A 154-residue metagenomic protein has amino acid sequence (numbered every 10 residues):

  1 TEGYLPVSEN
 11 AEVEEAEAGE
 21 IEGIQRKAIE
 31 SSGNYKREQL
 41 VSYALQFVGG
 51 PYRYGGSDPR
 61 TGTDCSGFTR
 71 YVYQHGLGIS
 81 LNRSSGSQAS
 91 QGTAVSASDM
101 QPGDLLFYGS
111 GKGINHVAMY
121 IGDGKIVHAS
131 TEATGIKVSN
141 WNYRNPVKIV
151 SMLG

Functional and structural regions predicted by a protein language model:
T1, F68-T69, A118: Short alpha-helical segments in extracytoplasmic peptidoglycan/chitin-binding modules and envelope-associated proteins
L5, E9-S31, I79, G86 (+4 more regions): Aromatic- and glycine-rich peptidoglycan recognition patches
A16-G50, Y54-G67, Y71-V72, V150: Extracytoplasmic/periplasmic cell wall- or extracellular glycan-interacting regions that localize and scaffold envelope
F47, Y71-G76, H116, P146: A generic structural signal for ordered secondary structure
G50-P102: Catalytic cysteine-centered active-site loop
